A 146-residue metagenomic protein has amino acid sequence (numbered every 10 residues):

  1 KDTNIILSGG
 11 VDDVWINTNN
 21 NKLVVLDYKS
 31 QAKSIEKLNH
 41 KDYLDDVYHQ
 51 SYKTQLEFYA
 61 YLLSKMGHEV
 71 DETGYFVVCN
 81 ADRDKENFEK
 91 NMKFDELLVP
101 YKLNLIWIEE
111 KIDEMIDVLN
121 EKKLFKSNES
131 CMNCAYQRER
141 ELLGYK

Functional and structural regions predicted by a protein language model:
K1-T3: A short acidic/basic microdomain associated with nuclease active sites
I6-S8, S51, K126: A generic fold-level signal
L7-Y43, Y59: Conserved catalytic cores of phosphodiester-cleaving nucleases, focusing on short active-site segments
V11, E57, A135-R138: Intrinsically disordered, low-complexity regions enriched for glutamine and histidine
E36-Q50, F94-Y101: Short histidine-centered catalytic/ligand-binding loop motif
L44-G74: Metal-dependent nuclease catalytic cores in nucleic-acid-processing enzymes, especially RNase H-like/related
L62-K146: Metal-dependent nuclease catalytic regions and adjoining charged, substrate-binding loops involved in nucleic-acid end
